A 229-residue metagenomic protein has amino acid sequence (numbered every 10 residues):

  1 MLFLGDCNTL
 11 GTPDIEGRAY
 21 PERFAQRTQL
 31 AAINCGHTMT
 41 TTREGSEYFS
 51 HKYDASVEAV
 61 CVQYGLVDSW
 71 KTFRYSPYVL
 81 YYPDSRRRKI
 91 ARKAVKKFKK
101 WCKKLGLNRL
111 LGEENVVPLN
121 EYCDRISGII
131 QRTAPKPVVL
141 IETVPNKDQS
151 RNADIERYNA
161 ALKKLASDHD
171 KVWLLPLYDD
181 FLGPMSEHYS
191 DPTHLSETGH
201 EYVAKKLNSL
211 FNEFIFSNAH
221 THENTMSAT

Functional and structural regions predicted by a protein language model:
M1-V60: Serine-esterase "nucleophile elbow" of acetyl-processing enzymes
E47-T229: Alpha-helical cap/lid subdomain in secreted, periplasmic, or secretory-pathway luminal O-acyl-processing enzymes
